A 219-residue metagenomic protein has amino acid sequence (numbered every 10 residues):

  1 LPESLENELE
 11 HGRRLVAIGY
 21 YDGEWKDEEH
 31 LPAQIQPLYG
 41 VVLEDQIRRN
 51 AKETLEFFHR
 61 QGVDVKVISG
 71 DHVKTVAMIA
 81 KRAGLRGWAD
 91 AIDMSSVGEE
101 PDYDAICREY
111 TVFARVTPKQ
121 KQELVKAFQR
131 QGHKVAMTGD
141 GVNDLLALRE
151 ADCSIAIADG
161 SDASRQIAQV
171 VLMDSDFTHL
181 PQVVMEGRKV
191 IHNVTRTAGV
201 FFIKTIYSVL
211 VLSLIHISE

Functional and structural regions predicted by a protein language model:
L1-A127, Q131, L145, D159 (+1 more regions): Cytosolic catalytic headpieces and adjacent flexible linkers of membrane translocases
G87-M137, G141, A151, A156-S218: Membrane-embedded transport module
L148: Basic, alpha-helical nucleic-acid-binding regions used in initiation and control of genome expression
